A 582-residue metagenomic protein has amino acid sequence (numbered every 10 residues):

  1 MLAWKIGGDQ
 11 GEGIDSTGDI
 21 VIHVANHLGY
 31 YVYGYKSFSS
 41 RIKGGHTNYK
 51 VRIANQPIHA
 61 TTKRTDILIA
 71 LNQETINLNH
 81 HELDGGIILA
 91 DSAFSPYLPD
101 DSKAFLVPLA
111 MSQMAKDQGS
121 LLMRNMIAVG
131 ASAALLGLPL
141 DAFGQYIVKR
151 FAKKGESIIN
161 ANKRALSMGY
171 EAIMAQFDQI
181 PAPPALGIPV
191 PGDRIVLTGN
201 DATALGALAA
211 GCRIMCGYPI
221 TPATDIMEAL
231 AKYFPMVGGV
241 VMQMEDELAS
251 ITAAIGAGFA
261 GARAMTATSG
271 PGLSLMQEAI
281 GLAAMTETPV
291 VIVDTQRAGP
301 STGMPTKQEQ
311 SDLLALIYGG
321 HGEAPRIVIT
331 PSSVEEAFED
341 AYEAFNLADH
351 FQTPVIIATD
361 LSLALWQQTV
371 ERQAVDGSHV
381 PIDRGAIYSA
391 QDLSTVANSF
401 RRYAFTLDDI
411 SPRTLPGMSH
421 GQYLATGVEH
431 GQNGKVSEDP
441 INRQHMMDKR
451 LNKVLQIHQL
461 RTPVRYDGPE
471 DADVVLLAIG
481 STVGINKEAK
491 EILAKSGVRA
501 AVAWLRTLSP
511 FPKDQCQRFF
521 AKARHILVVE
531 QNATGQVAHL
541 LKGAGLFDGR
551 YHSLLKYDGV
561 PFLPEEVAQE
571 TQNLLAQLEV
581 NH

Functional and structural regions predicted by a protein language model:
M1-A210, I214-C216: Active-site cofactor/cluster-binding pocket
M1-H80, I214, T221-Y318, I327-A348: Thiamine diphosphate
L2-D9, G130, I214-C216, A264-A267 (+4 more regions): Short glycine-rich or small-residue beta-strand-to-loop segments that form or flank ligand, phosphate, metal/Fe-S
S39-I42, S95-L98, M114, T224 (+7 more regions): Short gly/pro/ser/thr-enriched loop/turn and capping motifs at secondary-structure boundaries
A70, L89-D91, A110, T268 (+5 more regions): Short beta-strand segments
L83-I88, K103-A104, G239, A262 (+3 more regions): A short helix->loop->beta-strand "cap" motif at the edges of active sites that frequently abuts
F151, A175-G192, A207-C212, A229-V237 (+5 more regions): Gly-rich Lys/Arg/Thr-decorated short loops/hinges at beta-loop-alpha junctions or inter-strand turns that position
V196-A204, L208, D340, F345-H582: Flexible, low-complexity linker and terminal segments
